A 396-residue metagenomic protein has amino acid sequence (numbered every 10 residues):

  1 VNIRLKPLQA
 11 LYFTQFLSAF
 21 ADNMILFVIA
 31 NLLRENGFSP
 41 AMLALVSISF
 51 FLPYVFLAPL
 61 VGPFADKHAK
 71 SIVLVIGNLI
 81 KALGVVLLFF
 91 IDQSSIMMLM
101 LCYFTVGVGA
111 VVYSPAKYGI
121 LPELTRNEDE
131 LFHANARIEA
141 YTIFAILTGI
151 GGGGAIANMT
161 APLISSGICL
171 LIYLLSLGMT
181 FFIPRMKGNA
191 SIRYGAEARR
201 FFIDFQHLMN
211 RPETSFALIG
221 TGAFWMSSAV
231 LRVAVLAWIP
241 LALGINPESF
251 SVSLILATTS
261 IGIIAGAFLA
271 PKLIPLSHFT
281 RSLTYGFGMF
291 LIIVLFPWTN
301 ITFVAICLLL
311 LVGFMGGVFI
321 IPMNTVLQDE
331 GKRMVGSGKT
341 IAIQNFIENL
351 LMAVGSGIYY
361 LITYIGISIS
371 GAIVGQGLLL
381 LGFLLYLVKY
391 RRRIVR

Functional and structural regions predicted by a protein language model:
V1-Q9, R185-I219: Juxtamembrane intracellular "pre-TM" segments in multi-pass secondary transporters
Q9-L26, S49-A65, A69-A82, M98-N158 (+5 more regions): Substrate-agnostic recognition of the 12-TM MFS/MFS-like secondary transporter fold
F27-G37, F89-F90, I143, L147-C169 (+3 more regions): Transmembrane alpha-helix termini and helix-breaking/packing motifs in multi-pass membrane transporters
V28, T160-S166, Q206-A265, V318: A single, central transmembrane helix in multi-pass transporters
K67-I80, K272-F287: Cytoplasmic membrane-interface "Motif A"-like loop-to-helix N-cap segments of 12-TM Major Facilitator Superfamily
L79-S94, F287-I301: C-terminal ends and interior cores of transmembrane alpha-helices in multi-pass membrane transporters/permeases
G119, E123-L124, S166-G195, V388-R396: Helix-loop junctions on the cytosolic side of multi-pass membrane transporters, especially the intracellular loop
T280-I320: C-terminal transmembrane helical hairpin of 12-TM major facilitator-type secondary transporters
